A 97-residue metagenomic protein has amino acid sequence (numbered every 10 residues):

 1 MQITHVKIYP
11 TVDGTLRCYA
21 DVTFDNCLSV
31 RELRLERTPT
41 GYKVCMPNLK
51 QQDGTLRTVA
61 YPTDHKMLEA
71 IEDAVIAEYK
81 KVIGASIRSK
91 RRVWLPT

Functional and structural regions predicted by a protein language model:
M1-T97: Single-stranded nucleic acid-binding surfaces, predominantly the OB-fold ssDNA-binding core
